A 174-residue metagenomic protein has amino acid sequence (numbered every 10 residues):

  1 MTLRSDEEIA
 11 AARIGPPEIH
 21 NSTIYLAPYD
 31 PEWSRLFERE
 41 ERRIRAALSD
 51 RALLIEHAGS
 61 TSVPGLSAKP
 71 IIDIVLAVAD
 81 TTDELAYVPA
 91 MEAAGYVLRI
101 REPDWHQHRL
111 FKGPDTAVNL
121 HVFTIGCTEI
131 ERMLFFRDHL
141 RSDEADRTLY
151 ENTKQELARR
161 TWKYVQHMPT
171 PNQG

Functional and structural regions predicted by a protein language model:
M1-E56: Helical scaffold of the NTase/Pol beta-like nucleotidyltransferase catalytic core
S22-I24, P70-I74, T116-V118, F136: Short amphipathic alpha-helical segments
Y25-W33, L76-A77, F135-L140: Short histidine-centered catalytic/ligand-binding loop motif
Y29-I44, V78-P114: Metal-dependent nucleotidyltransferase catalytic core
R43-L85: Active-site nucleotide-donor binding segment shared across nucleotidyl transfer reactions
D73, Y150, M168: A residue-level signal for conserved active-site and pocket-lining positions in enzyme catalytic cores
I100-K154: Conserved, surface-exposed functional patches that form binding/active-site neighborhoods
R159-G174: Charged phosphate-binding loop/patch that engages nucleotide di/tri-phosphates or the phosphate backbone of nucleic
